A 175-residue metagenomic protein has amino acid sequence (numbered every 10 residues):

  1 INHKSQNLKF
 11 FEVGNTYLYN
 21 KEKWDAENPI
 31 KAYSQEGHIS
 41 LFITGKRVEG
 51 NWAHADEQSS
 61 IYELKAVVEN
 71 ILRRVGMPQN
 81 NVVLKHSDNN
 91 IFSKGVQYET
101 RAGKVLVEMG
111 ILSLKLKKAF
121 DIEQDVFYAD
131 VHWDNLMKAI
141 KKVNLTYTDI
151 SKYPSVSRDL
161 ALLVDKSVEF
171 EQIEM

Functional and structural regions predicted by a protein language model:
I1-M175: Extended beta-strand-rich architecture
